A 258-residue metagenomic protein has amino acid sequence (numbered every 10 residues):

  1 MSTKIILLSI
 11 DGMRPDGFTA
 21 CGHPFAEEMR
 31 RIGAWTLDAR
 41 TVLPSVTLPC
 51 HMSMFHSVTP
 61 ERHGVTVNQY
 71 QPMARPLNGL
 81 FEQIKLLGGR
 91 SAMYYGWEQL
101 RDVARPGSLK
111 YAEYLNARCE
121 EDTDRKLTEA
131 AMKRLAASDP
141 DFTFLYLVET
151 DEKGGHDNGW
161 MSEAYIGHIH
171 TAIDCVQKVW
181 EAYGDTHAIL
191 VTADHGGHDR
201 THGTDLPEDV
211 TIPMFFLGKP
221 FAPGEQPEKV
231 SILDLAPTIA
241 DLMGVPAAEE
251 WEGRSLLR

Functional and structural regions predicted by a protein language model:
M1-R258: Feature captures the catalytic ectodomains and active-site-proximal regions of enzymes that hydrolyze or transfer
